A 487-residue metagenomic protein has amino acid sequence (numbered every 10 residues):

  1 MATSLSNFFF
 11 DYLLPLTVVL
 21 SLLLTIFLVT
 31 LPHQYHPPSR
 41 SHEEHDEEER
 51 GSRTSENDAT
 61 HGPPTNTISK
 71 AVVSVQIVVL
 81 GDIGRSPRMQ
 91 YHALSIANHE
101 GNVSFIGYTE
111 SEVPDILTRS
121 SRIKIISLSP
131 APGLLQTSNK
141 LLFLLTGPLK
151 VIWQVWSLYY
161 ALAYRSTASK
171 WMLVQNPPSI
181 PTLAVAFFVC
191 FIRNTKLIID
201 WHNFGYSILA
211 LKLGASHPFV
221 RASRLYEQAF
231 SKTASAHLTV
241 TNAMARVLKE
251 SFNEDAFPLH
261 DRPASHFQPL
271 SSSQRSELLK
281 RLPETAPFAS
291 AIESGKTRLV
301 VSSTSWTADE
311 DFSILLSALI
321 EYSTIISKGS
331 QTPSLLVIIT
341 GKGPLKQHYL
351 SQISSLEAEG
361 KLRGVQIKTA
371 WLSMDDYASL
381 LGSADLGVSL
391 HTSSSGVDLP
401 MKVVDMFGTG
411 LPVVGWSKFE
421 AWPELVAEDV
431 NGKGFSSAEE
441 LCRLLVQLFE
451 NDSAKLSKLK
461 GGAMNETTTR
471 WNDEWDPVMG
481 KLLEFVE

Functional and structural regions predicted by a protein language model:
A2-S127: N-terminal subdomain of nucleotide-sugar transferases
L94, Y159, P181-A184, F188-I192 (+2 more regions): Membrane-proximal helix-turn-helix segments that form the acceptor-binding/catalytic region of lipid-linked
T109-E112, S207, V220-L278, H348: A short, active-site helix/loop in glycosyltransferases that binds the activated sugar's phosphate group
V151-L158, S169-N194, I198-W201, G205-S207: An aromatic- and histidine-rich active-site surface loop
P283-E310, L316-I320, I338: Conserved donor-binding/catalytic core segment of Leloir-type glycosyltransferases
E310, W371-L380, D385-D405, G415-E424: Nucleotide-sugar-dependent
S330-T332, I339-G341, Q347-S379: Nucleotide-activated donor-binding/catalytic signature segment of Leloir-type glycosyltransferases, i.e., the conserved
S436-E440, S453-E487: A charged, aromatic-enriched C-terminal amphipathic alpha-helix characteristic of glycosyltransferases across folds
